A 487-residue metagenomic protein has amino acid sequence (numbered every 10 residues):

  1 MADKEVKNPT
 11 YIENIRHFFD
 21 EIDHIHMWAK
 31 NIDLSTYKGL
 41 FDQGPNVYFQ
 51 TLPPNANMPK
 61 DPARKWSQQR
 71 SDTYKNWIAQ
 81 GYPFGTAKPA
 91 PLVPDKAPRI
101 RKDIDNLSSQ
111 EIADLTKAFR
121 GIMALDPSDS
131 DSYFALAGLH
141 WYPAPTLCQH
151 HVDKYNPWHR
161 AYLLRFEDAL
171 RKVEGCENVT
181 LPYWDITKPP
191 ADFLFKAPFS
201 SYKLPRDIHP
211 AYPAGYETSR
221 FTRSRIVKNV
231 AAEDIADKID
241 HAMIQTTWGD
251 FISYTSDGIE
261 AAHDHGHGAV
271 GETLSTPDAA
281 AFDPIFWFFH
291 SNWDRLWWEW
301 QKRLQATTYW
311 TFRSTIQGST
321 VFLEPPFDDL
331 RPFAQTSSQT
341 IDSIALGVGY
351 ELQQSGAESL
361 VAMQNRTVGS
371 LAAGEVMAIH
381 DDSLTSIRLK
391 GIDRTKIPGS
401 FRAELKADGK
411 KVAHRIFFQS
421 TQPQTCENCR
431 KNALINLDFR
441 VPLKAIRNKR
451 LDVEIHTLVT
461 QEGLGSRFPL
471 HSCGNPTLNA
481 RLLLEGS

Functional and structural regions predicted by a protein language model:
M1-P94, K117, H290: Aromatic- and Gly/Pro-enriched helix-to-coil junctions and flexible linker segments
I22-M27, Q50-L52, A87-S487: C-terminal accessory segments of proteins
